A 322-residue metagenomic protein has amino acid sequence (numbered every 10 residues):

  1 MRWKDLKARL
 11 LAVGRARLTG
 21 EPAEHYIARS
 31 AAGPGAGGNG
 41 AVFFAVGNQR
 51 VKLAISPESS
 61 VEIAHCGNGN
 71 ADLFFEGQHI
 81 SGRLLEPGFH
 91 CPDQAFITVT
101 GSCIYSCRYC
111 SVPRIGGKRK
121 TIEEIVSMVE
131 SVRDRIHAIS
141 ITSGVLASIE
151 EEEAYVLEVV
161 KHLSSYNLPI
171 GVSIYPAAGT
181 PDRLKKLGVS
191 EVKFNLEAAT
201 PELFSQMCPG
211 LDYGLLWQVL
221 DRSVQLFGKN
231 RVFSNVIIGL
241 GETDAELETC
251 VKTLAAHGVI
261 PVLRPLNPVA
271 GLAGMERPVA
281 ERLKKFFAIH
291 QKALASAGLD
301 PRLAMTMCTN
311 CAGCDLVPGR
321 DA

Functional and structural regions predicted by a protein language model:
M1-G67, D72-F74, L226, E248-A322: Auxiliary Fe-S-binding modules of radical SAM enzymes
R29, S81-P113, V132, I136-A138: N-terminal pre-triad scaffold of radical SAM enzymes
D72-F96, K284-K292: Short, charged low-complexity linear segments at domain edges
G101-C103, L196-A198, P265: Short, small-residue-rich loop/turn micro-motifs
S111-I125, R133-L220, V224, R231-F233 (+1 more regions): Core AdoMet radical
G117-K118, V145-E150, G239-T243, V269-A273: Short, small-residue-enriched loops and turns at beta-alpha junctions that line or gate enzyme active sites
G171-P176, I238-E248: Active-site glycine- and acidic-residue-rich loops that bind and position anionic ligands or nucleotide-like cofactors
L220-A245, R264-G271: Conserved strand-turn element in the central/C-terminal portion of the radical SAM core barrel that lines
